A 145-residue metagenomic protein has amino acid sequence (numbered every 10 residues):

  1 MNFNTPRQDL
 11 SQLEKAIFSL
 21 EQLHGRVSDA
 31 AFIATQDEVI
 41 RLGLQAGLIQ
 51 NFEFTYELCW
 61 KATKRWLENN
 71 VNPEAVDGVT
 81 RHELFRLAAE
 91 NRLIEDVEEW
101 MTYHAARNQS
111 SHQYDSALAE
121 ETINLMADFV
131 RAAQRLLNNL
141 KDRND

Functional and structural regions predicted by a protein language model:
M1-D145: Solvent-exposed interaction patches of small proteins and small membrane subunits
